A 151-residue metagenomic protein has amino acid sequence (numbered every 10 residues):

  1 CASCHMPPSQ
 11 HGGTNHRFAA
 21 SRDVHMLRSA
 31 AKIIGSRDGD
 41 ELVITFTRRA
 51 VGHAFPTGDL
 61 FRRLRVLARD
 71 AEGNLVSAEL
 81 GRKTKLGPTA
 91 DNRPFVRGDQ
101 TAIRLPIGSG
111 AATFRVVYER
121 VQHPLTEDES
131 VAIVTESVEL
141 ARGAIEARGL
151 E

Functional and structural regions predicted by a protein language model:
S3, P7-E151: Short, conserved sequence motifs used for protein processing/export or organelle targeting and for catalysis
